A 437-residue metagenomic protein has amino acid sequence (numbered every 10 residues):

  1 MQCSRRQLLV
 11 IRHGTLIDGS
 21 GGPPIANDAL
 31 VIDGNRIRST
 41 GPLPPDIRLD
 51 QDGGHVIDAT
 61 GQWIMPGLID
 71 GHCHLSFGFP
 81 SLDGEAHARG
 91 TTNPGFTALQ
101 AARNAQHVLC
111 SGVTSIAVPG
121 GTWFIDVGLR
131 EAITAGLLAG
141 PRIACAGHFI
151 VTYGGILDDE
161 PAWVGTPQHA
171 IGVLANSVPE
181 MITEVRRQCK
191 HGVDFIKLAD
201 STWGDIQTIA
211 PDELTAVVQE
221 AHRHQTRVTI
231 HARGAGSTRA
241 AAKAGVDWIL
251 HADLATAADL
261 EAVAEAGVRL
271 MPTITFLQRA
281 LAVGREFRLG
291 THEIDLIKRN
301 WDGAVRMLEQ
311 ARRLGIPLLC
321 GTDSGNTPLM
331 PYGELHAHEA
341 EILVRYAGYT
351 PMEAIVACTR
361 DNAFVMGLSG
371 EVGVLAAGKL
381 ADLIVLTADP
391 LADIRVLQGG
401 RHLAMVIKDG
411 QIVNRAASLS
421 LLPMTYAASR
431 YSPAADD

Functional and structural regions predicted by a protein language model:
M1-Q7, L16, S20-M65: Histidine-rich, glycine-flanked metal-binding segment
Q62-A135, Y153, A241-A244: Metal-associated gating/positioning segment near the N- to mid-region
L75-T97, Q106, T152-A170, A264-W301 (+1 more regions): Active-site gating loops and adjacent loop-to-helix segments of metal-dependent hydrolytic enzymes
H87-R89, R223, D302-D389: His/Asp/Glu-enriched, well-ordered alpha-helical/loop segment that forms or immediately abuts the divalent-metal
Q100-D126, G140-F149, C189-W203, R227 (+3 more regions): Divalent metal-dependent hydrolysis catalytic cores, especially in the metallo-beta-lactamase
Y153, L198-R306, S324-P328, A347-G348 (+3 more regions): Active-site core of metal-dependent hydrolases
E160-T215: Active-site gating/metal-coordination segments in enzymes
R360, A377-M424: C-terminal cap of metal-dependent C-N hydrolases
